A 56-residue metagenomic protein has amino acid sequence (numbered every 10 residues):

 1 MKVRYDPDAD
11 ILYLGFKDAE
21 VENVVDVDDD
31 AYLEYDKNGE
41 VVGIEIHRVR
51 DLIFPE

Functional and structural regions predicted by a protein language model:
M1-E56: Small, basic N-terminal interaction modules of short regulatory proteins
